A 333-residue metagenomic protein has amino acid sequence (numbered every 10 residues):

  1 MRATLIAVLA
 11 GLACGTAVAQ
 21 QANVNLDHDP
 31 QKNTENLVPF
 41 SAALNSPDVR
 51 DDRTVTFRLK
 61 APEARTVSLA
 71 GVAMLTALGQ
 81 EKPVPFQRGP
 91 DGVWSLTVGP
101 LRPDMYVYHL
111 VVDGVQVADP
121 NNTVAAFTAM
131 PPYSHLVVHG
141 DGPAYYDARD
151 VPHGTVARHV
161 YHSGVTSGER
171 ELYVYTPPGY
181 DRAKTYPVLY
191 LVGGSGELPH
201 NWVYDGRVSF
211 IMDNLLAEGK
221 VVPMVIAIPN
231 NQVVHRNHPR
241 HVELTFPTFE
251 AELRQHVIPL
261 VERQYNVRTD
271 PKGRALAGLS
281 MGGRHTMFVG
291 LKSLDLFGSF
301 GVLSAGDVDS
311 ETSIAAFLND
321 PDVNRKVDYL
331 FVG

Functional and structural regions predicted by a protein language model:
T4-T16: Bacterial N-terminal signal peptides
Q20-L37, A43-P83, R88-G333: Non-catalytic cap/lid and distal C-terminal segments of serine-dependent acyl enzymes
